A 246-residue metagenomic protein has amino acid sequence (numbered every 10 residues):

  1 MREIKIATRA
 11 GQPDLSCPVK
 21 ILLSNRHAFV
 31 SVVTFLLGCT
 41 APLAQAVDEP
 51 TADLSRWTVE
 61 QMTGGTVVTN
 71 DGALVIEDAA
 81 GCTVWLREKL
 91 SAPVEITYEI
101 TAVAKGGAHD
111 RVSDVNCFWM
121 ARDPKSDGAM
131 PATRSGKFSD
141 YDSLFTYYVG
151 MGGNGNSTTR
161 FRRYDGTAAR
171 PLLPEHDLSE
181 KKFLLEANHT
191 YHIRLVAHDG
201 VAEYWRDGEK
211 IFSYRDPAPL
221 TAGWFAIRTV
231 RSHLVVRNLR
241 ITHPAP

Functional and structural regions predicted by a protein language model:
A7-T8, L15-V32: Bacterial N-terminal signal peptides that target proteins for export
D14-L15, L37: Secreted/extracellular small peptides and ectodomain modules produced from precursors
V30-T40: Bacterial N-terminal signal peptides
L43-P246: Extracellular glycan-recognition regions
